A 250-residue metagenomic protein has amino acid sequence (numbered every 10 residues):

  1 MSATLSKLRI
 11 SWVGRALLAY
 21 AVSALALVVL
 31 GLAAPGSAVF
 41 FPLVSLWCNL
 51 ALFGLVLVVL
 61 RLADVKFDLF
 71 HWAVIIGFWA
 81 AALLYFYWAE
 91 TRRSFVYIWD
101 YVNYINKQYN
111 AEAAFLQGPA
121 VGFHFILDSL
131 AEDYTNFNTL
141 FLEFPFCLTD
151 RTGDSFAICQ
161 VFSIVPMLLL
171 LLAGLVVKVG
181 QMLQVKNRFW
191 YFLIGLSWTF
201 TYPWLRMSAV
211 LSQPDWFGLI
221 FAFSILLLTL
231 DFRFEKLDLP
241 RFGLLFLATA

Functional and structural regions predicted by a protein language model:
M1-Y87: Start-transfer (signal-anchor) and selected internal transmembrane alpha helices of multi-pass inner/ER membrane
C48-L52, Y104, I164-L168, P214-L226: Hydrophobic core segments of transmembrane alpha-helices in multi-pass, intramembrane catalytic enzymes
R61-H71, V179-N187, R233-L239: Membrane-interface helix-boundary motifs at transmembrane edges
T91-V102, L116-L140, V161-F162, M207: Membrane-proximal lumenal/periplasmic loop motifs of glycosylation machinery
I158-V185, S224: Transmembrane-helix motifs of polytopic, lipid-linked glycan transferases
F192-T201, T249: Short helix- or helix-capping micro-motifs that position conserved polar/aromatic residues at function-defining sites
W204-F217: Short acidic/glycine- and proline-prone juxtamembrane loop motifs at membrane-interface regions of multi-pass membrane
R241-A250: Membrane-interface alpha helices of multi-pass inner-membrane proteins
